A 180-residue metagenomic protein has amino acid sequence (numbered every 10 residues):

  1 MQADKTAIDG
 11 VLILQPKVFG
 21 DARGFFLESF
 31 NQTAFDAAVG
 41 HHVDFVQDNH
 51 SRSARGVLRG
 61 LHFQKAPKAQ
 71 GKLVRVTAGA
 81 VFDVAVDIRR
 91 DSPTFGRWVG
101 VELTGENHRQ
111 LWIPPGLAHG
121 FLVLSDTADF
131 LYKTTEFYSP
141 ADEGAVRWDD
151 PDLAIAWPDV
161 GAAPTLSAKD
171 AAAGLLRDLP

Functional and structural regions predicted by a protein language model:
M1-N107, S125-T127, T134-P180: Non-catalytic, conserved peripheral segments adjacent to functional cores
L111, H119-L124: Short beta-strand His + acidic residue motifs that chelate non-heme Fe in jelly-roll/DSBH and cupin folds
